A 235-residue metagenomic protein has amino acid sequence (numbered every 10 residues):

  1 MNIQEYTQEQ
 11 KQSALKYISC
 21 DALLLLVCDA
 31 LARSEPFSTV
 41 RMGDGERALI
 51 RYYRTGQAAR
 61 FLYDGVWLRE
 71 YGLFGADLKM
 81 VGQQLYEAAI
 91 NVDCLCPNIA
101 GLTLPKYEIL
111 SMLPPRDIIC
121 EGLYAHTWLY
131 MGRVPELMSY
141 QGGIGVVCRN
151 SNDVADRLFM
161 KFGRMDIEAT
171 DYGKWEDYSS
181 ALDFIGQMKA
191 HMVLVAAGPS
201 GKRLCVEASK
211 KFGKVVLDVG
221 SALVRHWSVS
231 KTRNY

Functional and structural regions predicted by a protein language model:
M1-D156: Electropositive, gly/pro-rich neighborhoods at or near active sites that engage anionic ligands
M138-F184: Redox- and metal-dependent alpha/beta enzyme cores, enriched for Fe-S-associated oxidoreductases and cofactor-handling
V146, A196-A197: Small/polar loops that bind or transfer phosphate-bearing groups
D171-E176, G213-Y235: Short, flexible loop segments at boundaries between secondary-structure elements
R203-F212: Short Gly/Thr/Asp-enriched flexible loops that form oxyanion-binding sites at enzyme active sites
